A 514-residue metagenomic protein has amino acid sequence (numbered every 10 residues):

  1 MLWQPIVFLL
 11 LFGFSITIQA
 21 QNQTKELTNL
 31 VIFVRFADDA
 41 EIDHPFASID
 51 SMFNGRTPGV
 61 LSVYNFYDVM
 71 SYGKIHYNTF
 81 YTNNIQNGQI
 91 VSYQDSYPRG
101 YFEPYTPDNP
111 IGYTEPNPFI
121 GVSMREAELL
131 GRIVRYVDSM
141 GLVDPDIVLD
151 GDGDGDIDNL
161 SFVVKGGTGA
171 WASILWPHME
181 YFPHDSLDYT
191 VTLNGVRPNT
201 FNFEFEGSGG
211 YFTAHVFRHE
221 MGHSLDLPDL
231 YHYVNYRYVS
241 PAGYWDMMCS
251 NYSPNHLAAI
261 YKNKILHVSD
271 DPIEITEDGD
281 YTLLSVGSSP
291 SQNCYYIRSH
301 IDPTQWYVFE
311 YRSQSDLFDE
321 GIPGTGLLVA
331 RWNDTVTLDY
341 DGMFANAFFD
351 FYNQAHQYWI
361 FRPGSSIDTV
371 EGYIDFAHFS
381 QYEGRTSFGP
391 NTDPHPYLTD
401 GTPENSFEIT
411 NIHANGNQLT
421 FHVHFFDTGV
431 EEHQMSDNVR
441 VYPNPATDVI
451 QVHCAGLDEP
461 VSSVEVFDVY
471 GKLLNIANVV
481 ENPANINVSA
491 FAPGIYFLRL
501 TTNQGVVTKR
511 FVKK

Functional and structural regions predicted by a protein language model:
M1-Q23, T508: Bacterial Sec-dependent N-terminal signal peptides
Q21-P58: N-terminal module-boundary/linker segments of secreted carbohydrate-active enzymes
Q21-T24, V423-D437: Low-complexity, Pro/Thr/Ser/Gly/Ala-rich linker/spacer regions in secreted, extracellular modular proteins
N65-L193: Active-site-proximal segments of metallohydrolase catalytic domains
M70, N159-G324, W332-T335: Extracellular hydrolytic enzyme modules, especially secreted metalloproteases of the metzincin/thermolysin-like class
S288-F426: Extracellular low-complexity, Gly/Ser/Thr-rich intrinsically disordered linkers and protease-sensitive activation/hinge
H433-Y442, A446-K514: C-terminal outer-membrane/trafficking sorting elements
